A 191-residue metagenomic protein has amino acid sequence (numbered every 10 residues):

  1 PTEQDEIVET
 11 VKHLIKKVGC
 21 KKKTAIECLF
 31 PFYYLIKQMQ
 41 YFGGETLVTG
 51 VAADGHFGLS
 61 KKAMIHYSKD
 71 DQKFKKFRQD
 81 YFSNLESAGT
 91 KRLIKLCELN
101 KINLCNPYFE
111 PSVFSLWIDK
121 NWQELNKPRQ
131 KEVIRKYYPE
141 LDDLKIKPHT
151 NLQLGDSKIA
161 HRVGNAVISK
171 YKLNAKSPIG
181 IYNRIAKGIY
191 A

Functional and structural regions predicted by a protein language model:
P1-M39, G58, K62-Q72, N121-L125: ATP-dependent adenylate-handling ligase core
K17-C20, E140, G188-A191: A structural signal for alpha-helix termini and helix-coil/disorder junctions
K37, Y41, S115, K136-P139 (+1 more regions): A broad, structural surface signal
L47, A52-Q72, N84-A175: Mid-to-C-terminal catalytic subdomains of enzymes that bind/position adenosyl phosphate moieties or nucleic-acid
R78-F82: PAS-family sensory domain signal
K172-A191: Acidic, carboxylate-rich catalytic segments that either coordinate divalent cations
